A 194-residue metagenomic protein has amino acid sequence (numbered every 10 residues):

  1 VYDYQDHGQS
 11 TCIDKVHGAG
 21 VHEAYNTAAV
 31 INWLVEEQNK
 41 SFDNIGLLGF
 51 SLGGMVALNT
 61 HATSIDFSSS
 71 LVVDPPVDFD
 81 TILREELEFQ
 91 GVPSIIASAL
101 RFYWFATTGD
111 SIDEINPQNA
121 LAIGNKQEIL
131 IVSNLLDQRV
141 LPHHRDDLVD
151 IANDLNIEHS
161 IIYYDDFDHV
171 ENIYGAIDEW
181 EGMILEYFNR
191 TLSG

Functional and structural regions predicted by a protein language model:
V1-T11: Conserved alpha/beta-hydrolase
H17-Q38: Alpha/beta-hydrolase active-site loop
N39-F50: Alpha/beta-hydrolase fold nucleophile elbow
G49-N59: Glycine-rich nucleophile elbow surrounding the catalytic serine of serine-hydrolase chemistry
N59-D110: Hydrolase active-site cap/lid region
I123-N125, L130-S133, D137: Short beta-strand/loop motif that positions the catalytic acidic residue of the alpha/beta-hydrolase fold
Q138-H144: Conserved alpha/beta-hydrolase "acid-adjacent" motif
D146-D150, D154-G194: C-terminal catalytic histidine-bearing segment of alpha/beta-hydrolase fold enzymes
